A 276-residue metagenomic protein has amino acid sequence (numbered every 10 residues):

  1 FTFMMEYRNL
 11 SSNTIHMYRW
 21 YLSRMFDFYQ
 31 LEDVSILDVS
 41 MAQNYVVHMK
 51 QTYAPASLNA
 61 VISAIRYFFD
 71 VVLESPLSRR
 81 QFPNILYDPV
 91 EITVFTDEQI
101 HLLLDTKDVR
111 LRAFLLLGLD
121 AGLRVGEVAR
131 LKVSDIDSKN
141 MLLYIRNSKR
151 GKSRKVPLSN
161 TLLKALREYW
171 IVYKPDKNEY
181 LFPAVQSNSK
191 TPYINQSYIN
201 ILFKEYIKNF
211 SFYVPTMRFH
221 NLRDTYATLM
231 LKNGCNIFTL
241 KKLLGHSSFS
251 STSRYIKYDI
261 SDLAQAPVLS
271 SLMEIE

Functional and structural regions predicted by a protein language model:
F1-E276: Conserved catalytic core of the tyrosine transesterase superfamily
